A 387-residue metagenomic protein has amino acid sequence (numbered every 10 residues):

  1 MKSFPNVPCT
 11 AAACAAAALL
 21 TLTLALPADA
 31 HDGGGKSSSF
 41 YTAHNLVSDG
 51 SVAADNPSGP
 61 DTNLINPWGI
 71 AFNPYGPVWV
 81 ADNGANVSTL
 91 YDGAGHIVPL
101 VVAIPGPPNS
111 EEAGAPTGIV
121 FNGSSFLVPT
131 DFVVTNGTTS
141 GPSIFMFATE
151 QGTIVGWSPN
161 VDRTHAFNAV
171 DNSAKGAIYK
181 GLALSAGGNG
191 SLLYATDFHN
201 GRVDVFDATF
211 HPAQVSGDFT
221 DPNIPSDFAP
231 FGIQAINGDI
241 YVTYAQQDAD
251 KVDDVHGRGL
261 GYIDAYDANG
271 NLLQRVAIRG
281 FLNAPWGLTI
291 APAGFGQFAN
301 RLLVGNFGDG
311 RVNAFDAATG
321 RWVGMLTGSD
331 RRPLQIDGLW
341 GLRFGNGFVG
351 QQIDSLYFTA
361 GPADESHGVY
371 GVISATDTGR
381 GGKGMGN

Functional and structural regions predicted by a protein language model:
M1-C9: N-terminal secretory signal peptides that target proteins for export/translocation
K2-S3, L20, L26-H31: Short, low-complexity disordered leader/linker segments with a strong preference for bacterial N-terminal type II
A12-T23: Bacterial N-terminal signal peptides
A28-N387: Sequence/structural signature of beta-propeller domains
